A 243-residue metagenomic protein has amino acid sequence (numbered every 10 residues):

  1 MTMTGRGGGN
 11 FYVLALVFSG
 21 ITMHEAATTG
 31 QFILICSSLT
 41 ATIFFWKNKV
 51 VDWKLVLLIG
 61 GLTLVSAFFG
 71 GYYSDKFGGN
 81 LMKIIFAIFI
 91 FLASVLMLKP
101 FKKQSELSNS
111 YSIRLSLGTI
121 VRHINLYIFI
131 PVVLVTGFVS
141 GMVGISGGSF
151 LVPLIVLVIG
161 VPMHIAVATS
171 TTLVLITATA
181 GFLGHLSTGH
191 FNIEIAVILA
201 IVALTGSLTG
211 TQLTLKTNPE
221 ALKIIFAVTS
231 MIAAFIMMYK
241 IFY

Functional and structural regions predicted by a protein language model:
M1-N10, S140-G147: Short helix-coil transition sites and intra-membrane helix breaks within transmembrane domains of multi-pass
T2, L14-F18, M23, I43-F138 (+2 more regions): Juxtamembrane transmembrane-helix boundary motif
F11-E25, F150-I165: Interfacial segments of multi-pass membrane proteins
A27-T28, V167-A168, A227: Conserved glycine-rich helix-kink/hinge and helix-boundary motifs of the Major Facilitator Superfamily
T29-F44: Transmembrane alpha-helices of multi-pass small-molecule transport proteins
G30-L34, S170-V174, I195-A196, A200: Short hydrophobic/aromatic, small-residue-rich stretches within specific transmembrane helices of secondary active
V135, A168-G181: Hydrophobic alpha-helical transmembrane segments of multi-pass integral membrane proteins, especially transporters
